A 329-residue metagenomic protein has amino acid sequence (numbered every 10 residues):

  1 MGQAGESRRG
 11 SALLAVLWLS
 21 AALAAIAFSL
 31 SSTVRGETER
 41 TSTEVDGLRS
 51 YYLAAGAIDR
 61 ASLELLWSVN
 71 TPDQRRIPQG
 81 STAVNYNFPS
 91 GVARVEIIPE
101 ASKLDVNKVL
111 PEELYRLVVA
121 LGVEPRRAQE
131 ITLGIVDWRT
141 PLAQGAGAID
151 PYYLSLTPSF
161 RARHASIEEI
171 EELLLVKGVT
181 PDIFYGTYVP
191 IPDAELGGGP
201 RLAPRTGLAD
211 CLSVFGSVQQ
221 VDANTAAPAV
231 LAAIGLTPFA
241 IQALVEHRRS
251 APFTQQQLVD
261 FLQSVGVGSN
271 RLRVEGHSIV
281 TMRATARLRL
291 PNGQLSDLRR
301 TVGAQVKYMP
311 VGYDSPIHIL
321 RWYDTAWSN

Functional and structural regions predicted by a protein language model:
G2, S7-N329: Compositionally biased linear targeting/interaction segments
